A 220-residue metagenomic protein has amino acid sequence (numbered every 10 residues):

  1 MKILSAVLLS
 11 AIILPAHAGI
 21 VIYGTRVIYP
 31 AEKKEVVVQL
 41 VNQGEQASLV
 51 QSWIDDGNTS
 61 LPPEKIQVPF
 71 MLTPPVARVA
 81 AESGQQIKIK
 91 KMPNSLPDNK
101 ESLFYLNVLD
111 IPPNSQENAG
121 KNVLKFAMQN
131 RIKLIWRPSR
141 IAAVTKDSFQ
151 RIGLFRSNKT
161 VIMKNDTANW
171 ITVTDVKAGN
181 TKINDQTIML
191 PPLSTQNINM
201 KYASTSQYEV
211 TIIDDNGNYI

Functional and structural regions predicted by a protein language model:
M1-L9: Sec-dependent signal peptide recognition, specifically the positively charged N-region followed immediately by
I13-H17: N-terminal signal peptide c-region/cleavage motif recognized by signal peptidases
A18-V41, A143-G153, T187: Beta-sheet-dominated interaction scaffolds and their linkers
T25-P63: N-terminal targeting signals for Sec/Tat export/insertion, comprising classic cleavable signal peptides
L40-G44, V161-N169: Asparagine-centered strand-capping/turn motif at beta-strand->loop junctions
E45-V50, N99, A168-V173: Short acidic/proline- and small/hydrophobic-mixed sequence motifs that coincide with surface turns and coil-to-beta
P62-S95, T181-S206: Intrinsically disordered, low-complexity Pro/Gly/Ser/Thr-rich segments with frequent PxxP/GP/PP motifs and embedded
M92-I141, D147, S206-I220: Terminal connector regions
